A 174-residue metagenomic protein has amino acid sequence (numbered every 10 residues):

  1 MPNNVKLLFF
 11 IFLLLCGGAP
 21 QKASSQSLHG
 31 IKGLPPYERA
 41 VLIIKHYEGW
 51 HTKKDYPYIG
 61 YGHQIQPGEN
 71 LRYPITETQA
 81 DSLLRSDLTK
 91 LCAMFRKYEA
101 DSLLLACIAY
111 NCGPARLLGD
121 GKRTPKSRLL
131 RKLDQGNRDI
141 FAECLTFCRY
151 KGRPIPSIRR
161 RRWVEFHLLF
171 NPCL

Functional and structural regions predicted by a protein language model:
M1-L7: Positively charged n-region of N-terminal signal peptides that target proteins for export
L7-C16: Sec-dependent N-terminal signal peptides
Q21-H51, H63-P67, I75-M94, A115-L174: Long, amphipathic alpha-helical surface segments
T52-Y56, F95-L104, E143: Surface-exposed patches in mature extracellular/periplasmic domains of secreted proteins
D55-I59, H63: Early exported N-terminus immediately downstream of N-terminal targeting peptides
S102-R116: Short N-proximal segments of mature Sec-exported proteins
